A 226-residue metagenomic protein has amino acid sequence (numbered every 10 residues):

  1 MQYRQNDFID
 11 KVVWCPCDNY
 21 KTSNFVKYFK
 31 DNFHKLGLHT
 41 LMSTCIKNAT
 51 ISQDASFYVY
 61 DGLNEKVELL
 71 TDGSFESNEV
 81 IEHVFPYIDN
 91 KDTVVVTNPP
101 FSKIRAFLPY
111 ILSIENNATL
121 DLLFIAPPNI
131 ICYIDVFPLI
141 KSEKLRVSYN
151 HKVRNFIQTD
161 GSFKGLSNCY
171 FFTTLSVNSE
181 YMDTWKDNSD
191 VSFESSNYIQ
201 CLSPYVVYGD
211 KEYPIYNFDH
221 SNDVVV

Functional and structural regions predicted by a protein language model:
M1-V96, P100-V226: Class I S-adenosyl-L-methionine-dependent methyltransferase catalytic core
